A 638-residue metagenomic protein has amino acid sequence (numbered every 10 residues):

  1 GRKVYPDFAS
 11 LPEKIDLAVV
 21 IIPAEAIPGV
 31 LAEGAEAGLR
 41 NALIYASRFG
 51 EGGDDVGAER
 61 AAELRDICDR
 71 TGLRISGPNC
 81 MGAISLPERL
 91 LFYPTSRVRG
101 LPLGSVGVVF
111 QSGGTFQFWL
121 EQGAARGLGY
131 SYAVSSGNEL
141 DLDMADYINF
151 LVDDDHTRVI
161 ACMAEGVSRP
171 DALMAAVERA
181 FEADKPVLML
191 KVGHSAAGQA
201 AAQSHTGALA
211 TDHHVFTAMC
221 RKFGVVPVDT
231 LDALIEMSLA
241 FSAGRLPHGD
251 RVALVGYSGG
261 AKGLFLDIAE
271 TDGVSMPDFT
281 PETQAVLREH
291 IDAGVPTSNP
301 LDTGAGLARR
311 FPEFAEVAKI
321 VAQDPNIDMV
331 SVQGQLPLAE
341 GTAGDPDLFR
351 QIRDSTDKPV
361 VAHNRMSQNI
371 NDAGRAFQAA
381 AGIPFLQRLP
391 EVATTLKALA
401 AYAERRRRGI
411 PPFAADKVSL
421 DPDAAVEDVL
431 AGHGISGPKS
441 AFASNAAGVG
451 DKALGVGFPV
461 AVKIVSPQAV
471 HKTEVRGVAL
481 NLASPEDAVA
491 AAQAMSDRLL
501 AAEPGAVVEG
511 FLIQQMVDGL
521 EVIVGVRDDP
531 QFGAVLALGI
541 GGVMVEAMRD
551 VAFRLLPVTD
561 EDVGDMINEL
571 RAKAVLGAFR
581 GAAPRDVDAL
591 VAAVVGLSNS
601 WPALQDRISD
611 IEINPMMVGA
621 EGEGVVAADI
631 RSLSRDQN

Functional and structural regions predicted by a protein language model:
G1-N638: Catalytic-core regions of core metabolic enzymes, especially those transforming organic acids/acyl-group intermediates
